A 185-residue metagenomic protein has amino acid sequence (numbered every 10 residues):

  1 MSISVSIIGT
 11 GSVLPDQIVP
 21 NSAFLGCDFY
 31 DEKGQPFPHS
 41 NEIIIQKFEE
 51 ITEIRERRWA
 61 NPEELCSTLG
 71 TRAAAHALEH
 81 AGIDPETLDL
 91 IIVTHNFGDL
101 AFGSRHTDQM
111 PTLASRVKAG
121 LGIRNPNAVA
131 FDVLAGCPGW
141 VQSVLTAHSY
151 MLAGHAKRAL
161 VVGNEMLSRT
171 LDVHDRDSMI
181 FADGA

Functional and structural regions predicted by a protein language model:
M1-G34, P138-A185: Conserved beta-strand-centric core segments of catalytic alpha/beta enzyme folds
M1-V93, A119-L121: Conserved "HGTGT" condensation-loop signature of ketosynthase/thiolase-family condensing enzymes that catalyze
F37-H39, G70-R72, M110-P111, G139-W140 (+1 more regions): A short linear-motif detector with a strong N-terminal bias
N41-S67, G98-R158: Conserved catalytic cysteine-centered active-site region of acyl-thioester-dependent Claisen-condensing enzymes
I92-H95, G163: Short beta-strand/turn micro-motifs composed of small residues that flank or help shape donor/cofactor-binding pockets
N96-D99, M166-L167: Short, internal active-site loops enriched in acidic
